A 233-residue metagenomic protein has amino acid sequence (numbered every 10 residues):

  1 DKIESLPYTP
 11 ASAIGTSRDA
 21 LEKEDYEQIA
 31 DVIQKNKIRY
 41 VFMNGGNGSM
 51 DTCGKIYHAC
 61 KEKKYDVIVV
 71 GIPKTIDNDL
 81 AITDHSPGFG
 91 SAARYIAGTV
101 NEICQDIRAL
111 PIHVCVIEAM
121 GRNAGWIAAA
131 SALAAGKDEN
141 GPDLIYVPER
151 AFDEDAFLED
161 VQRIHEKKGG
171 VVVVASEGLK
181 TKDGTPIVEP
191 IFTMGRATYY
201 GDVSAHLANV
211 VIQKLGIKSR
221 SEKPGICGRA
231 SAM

Functional and structural regions predicted by a protein language model:
D1-R39, G48-M50, I76, P87-G90 (+2 more regions): Glycine-rich oxoanion-binding loops at beta->alpha junctions
K2-S5, D77-D79, L133-D138: A broad, low-specificity signal for short, low-complexity segments enriched in glycine/proline and polar/charged
S5, S12-A13, T75, D79 (+5 more regions): Residue-level preference for alpha-helix termini and adjacent loops
S5-T16, K74-D84, A109-H113, V188-I191: Gly-rich Lys/Arg/Thr-decorated short loops/hinges at beta-loop-alpha junctions or inter-strand turns that position
R18-A20, N47-S49, K74-N78, G121-N123 (+2 more regions): Acidic, glycine-rich active-site loops and adjacent beta-strand->loop/helix elements that engage anionic groups
M43-G45, D51-D66, V70, S86-S219: Accessory alpha-helical/coil subdomains and C-terminal extensions that flank or cap enzyme catalytic cores
C53-K55, I82, A232-M233: Short secondary-structure transition/capping segments
V188, K218-M233: Active-site pocket-lining segment
